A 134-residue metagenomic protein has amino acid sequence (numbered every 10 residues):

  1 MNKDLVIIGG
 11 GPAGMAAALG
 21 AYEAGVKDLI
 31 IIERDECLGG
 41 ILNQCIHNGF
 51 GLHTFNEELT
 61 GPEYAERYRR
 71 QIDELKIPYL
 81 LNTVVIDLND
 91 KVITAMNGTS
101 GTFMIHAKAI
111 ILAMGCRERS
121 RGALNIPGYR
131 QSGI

Functional and structural regions predicted by a protein language model:
M1-I8, E66-I134: FAD-binding core/adjacent interface of flavoenzyme oxidoreductases
K3-Y64, L124: Beta1-alpha1 glycine-rich phosphate/pyrophosphate-binding loop at the start of Rossmann-like nucleotide-binding domains
